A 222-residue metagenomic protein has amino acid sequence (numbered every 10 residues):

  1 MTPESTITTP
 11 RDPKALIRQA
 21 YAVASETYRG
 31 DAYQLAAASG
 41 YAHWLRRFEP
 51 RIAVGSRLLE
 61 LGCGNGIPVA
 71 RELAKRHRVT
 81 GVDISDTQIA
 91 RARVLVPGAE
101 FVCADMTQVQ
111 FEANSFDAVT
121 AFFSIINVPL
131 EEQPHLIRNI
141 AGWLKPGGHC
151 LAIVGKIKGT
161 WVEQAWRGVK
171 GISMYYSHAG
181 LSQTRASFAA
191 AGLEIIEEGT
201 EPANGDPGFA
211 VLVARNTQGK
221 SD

Functional and structural regions predicted by a protein language model:
T2-A53, K158: Conserved class I S-adenosyl-L-methionine
A53, V128-L130, L144-K145: Helix-to-beta-strand junctions that scaffold the AdoMet/dcAdoMet cofactor pocket in Class I SAM-dependent enzymes
L59, G64-Q108: Class I SAM-dependent methyltransferase SAM/SAH-binding core
T107-V119: A short acidic, Gly/Pro-enriched loop at the edge of an enzyme's catalytic core that lines a small-molecule cofactor
P134-P146: A short glycine-rich, Lys/Arg-flanked "PGG" loop and its adjoining helix->strand segment in the class I
L151-Y175: Conserved class I S-adenosyl-L-methionine
Y176-A191: Short alpha-helix
E201-D222: Core SAM-dependent methyltransferase catalytic element
